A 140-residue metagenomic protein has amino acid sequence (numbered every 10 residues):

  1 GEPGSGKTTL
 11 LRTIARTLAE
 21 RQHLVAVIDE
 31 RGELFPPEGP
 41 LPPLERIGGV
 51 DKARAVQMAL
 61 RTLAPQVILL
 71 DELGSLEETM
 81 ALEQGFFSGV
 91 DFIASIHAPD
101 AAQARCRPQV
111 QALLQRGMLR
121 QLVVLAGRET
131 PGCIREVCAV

Functional and structural regions predicted by a protein language model:
E2: P-loop (Walker A) phosphate-binding loop of NTP-binding proteins
G6: Conserved glycine(s) of the Walker
L10, I14: Hydrophobic positions on the alpha1 helix immediately C-terminal to the Walker A/P-loop
A15, V56-Q57, T79-E83: Generic hydrophobic/aromatic pocket-lining and core-packing "Φ" positions
T17-T62: P-loop NTPase switch/communication element
L34-P37, A102-A104, T130-C133: Switch/connector loops and helix/strand junctions flanking conserved nucleotide-binding motifs in nucleotide-processing
A64-P65, L69-G127: Conserved P-loop NTPase nucleotide-binding/switch module
R120-V140: Conserved P-loop NTPase
